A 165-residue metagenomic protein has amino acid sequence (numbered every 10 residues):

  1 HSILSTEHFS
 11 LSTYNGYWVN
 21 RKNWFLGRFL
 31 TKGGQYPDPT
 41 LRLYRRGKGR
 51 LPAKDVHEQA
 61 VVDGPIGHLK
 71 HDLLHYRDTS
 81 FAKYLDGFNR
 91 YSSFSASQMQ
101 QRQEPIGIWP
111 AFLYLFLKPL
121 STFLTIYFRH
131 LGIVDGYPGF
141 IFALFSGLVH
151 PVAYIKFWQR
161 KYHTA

Functional and structural regions predicted by a protein language model:
H1-I3, S10-T164: Catalytic-site signature of metal-activated, phosphate-bearing donor transferases, centered on the GT-A/GT-A-like
